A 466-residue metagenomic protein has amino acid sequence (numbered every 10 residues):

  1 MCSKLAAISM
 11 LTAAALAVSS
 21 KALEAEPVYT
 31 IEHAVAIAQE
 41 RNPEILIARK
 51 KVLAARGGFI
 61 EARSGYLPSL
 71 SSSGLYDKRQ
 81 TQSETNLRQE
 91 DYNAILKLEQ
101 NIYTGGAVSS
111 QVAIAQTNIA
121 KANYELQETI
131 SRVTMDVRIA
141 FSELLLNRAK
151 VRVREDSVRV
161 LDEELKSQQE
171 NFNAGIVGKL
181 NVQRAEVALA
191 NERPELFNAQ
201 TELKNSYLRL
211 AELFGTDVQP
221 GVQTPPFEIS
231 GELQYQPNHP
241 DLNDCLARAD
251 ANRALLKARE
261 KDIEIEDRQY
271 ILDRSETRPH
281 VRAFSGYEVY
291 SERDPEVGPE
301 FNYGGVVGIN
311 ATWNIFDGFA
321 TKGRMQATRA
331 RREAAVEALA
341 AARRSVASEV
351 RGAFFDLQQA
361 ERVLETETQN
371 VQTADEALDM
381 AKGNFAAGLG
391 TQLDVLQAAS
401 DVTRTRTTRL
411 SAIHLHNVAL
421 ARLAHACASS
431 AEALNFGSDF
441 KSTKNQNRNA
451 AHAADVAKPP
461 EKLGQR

Functional and structural regions predicted by a protein language model:
A22-E24, Q80, T408-R466: Acidic, low-complexity, intrinsically disordered peripheral segments
L46-K50, I60-L67, S71, R88 (+9 more regions): Sec/SRP-type N-terminal targeting helices
S71-L75, K97-E99, R282-E288, T312: Transmembrane beta-strands of outer-membrane beta-barrel proteins
Y76-Q80, I102, Y287-S291, I315 (+1 more regions): Transmembrane beta-strands of outer-membrane beta-barrel pores
D91-N93, I139, R184, G304-V306 (+1 more regions): Transmembrane beta-barrel architecture of outer-membrane proteins
Y92-L98, C245, G305-A311: Hydrophobic, lipid-facing positions within transmembrane beta-strands of outer-membrane proteins
T129-R248, D356, A360-V363, M380-G383 (+2 more regions): Periplasmic alpha-helical coiled-coil/stalk elements that build and connect Gram-negative outer-membrane
N191-V218, V371-S429, D455-P460: Short segments within alpha-helical structural elements
